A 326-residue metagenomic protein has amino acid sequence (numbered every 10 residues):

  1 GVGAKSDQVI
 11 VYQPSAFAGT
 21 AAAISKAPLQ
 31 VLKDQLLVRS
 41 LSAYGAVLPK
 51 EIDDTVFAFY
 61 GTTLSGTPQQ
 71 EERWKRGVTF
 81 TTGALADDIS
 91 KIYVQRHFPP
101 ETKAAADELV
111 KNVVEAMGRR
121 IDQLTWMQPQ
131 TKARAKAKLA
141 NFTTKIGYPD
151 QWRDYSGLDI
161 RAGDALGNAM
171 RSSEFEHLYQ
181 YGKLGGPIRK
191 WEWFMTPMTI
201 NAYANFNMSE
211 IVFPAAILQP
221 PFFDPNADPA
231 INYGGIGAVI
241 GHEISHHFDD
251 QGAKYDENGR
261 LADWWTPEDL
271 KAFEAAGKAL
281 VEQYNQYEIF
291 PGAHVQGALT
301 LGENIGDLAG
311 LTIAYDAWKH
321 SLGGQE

Functional and structural regions predicted by a protein language model:
G1-E108, N112: Noncatalytic, helix-rich "gating/capping" subdomain that lines the substrate-entry/channel surface of large enzyme
T82, A86, S90, G241 (+1 more regions): Amphipathic alpha-helical core segments of compact helical bundles
D107-G237, I244-E326: Zinc-dependent metallohydrolase catalytic domains
